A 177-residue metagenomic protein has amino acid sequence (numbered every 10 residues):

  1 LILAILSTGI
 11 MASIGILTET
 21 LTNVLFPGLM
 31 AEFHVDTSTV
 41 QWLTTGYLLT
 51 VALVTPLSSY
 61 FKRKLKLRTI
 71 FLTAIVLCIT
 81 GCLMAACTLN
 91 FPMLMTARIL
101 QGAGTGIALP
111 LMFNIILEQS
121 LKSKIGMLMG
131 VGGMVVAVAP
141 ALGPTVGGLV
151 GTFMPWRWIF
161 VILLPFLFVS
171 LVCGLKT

Functional and structural regions predicted by a protein language model:
L1-K176: Transmembrane-helix bundle of Major Facilitator Superfamily
